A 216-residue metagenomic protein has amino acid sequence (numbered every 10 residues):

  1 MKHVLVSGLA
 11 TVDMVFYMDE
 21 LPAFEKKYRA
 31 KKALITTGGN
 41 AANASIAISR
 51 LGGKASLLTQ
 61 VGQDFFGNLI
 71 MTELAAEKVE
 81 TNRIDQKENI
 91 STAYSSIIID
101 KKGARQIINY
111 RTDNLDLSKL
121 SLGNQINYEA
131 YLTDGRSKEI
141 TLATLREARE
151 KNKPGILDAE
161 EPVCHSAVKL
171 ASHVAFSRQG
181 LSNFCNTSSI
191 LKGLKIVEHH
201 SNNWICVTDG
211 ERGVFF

Functional and structural regions predicted by a protein language model:
M1-L58, F65-N68, A76: Glycine-rich phosphate/adenosyl-contacting loop at the front of the ribokinase-like
I46, Y94-I98, Q106, G213-F216: Short beta-strand scaffold segments in enzyme catalytic cores
F65-E77, S95-I98, S121, L170: Active-site-proximal loop->helix
E73-N89: A glycine-rich helix N-cap at a beta->alpha junction
Q86-K87, I97-G135: Conserved phosphate-binding/catalytic loop of the ribokinase/pfkB sugar-kinase fold
N114-L122, E139, I156-V163: Active-site glycine-rich loop that binds ribose-phosphate moieties when present
A143-F216: Conserved phosphate/ATP/ADP-binding segment of small-molecule kinases
